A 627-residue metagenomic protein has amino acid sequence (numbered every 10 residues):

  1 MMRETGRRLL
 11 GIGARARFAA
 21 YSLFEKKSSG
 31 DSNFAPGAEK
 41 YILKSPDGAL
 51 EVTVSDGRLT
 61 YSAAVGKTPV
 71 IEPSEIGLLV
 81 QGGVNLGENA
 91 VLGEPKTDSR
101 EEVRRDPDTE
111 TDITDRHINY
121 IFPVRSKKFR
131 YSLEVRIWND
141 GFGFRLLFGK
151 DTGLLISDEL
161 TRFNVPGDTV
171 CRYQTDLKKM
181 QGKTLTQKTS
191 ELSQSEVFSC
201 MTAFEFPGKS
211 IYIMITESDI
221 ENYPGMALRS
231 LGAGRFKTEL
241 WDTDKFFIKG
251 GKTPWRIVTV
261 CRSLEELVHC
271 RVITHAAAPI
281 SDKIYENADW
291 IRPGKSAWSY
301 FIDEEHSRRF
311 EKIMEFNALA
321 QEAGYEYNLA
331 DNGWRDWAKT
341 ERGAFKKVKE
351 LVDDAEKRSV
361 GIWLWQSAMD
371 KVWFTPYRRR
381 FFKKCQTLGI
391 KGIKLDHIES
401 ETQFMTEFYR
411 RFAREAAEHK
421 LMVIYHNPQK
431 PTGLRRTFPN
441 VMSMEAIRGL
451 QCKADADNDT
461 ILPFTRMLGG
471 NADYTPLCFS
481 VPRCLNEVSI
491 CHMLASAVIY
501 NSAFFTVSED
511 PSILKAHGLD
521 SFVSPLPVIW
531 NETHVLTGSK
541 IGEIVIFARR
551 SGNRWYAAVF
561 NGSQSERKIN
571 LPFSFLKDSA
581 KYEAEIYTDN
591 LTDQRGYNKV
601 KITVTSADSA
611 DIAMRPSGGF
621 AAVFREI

Functional and structural regions predicted by a protein language model:
M1-S28: Membrane-proximal basic amphipathic "stem/tether" segments
G30-P279: N-terminal accessory beta-strand-rich subdomains and adjacent acidic, glycine-rich linkers that precede catalytic cores
D108-T114, F522-F547: Edge strands and adjacent loops of beta-rich recognition modules
G251-Y327: An acidic-aromatic substrate-binding cleft motif
N332-S489: Aromatic- and carboxylate-enriched substrate-binding clefts and catalytic-loop regions of carbohydrate-active enzymes
C491, A495-H534: Catalytic cores of secreted or luminal carbohydrate-active enzymes
K540-D578, F620-A621: Carbohydrate-binding surface patches
I602-I627: C-terminal beta-strand-rich structural cap/linker in extracellular carbohydrate-active enzymes
